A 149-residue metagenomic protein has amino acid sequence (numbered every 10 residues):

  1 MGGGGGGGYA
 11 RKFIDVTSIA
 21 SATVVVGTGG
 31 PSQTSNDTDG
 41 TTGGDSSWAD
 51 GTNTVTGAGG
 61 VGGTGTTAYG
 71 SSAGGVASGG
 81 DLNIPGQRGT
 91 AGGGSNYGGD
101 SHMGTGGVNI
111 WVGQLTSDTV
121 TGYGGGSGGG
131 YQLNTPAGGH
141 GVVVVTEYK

Functional and structural regions predicted by a protein language model:
M1-A49, G74, G128-V145: Glycine-rich strand-loop-strand elements at beta-sheet edges
G30-P85: Acidic, low-complexity glycine/serine/threonine-rich segments
D45, T54, T119-G122, V142: A residue-level signal for beta-strand positions that form part of recognition/binding surfaces within mature
S72-A73, G79, N96, H102 (+3 more regions): Compositionally biased regions
P85-I110: Predominantly extracellular/luminal regions of secreted and cell-surface proteins, especially disulfide-bonded
W111-G139: C-terminal, surface-exposed recognition/capping segments
